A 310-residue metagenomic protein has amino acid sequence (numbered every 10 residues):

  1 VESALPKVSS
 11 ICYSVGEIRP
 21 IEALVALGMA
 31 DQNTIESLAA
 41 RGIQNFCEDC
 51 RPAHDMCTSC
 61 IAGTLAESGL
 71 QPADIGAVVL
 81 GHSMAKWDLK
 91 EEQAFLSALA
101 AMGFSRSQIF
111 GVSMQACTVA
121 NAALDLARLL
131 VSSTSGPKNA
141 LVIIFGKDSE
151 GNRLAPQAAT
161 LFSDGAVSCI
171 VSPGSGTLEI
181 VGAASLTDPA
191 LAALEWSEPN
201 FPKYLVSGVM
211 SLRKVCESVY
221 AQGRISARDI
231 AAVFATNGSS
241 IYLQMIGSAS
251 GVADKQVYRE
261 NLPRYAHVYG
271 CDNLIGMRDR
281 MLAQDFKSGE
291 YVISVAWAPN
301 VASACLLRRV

Functional and structural regions predicted by a protein language model:
V1-R51, L154-S218, W297, R308-V310: Condensing-enzyme catalytic core mediating Claisen C-C bond formation in acyl metabolism
S9, G76-V79, N139-L141, A231 (+1 more regions): Conserved beta-strand elements of the Class I
A30-N33, K90-G103, A140-K147, G182 (+1 more regions): Acidic-glycine-rich active-site phosphate/pyrophosphate-binding loop
R51-Q115, I225-L243, A249: Conserved beta-ketoacyl condensing-enzyme motif
A53-G69, V206-G223, G276-R280: Short, well-ordered amphipathic alpha-helical segments that serve as non-catalytic structural scaffolds within diverse
G81, S113, A140-G146, V171 (+1 more regions): Short beta-strand segments
W87-E92, S105, G111-S135, A231-V310: Claisen-condensing/thiolase-fold acyl-transfer catalytic domains that form or cleave C-C bonds in fatty acid
T134-S163: Flexible, glycine-rich active-site loops centered on histidine and acidic residues that chelate a metal or position
